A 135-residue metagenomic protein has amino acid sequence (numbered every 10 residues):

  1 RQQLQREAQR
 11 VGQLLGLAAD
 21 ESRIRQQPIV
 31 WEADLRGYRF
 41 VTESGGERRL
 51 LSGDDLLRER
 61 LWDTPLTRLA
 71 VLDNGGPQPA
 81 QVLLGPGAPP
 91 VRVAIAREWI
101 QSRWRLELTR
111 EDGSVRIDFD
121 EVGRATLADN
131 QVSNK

Functional and structural regions predicted by a protein language model:
R1-G16, D20, D34-K135: N-terminal helix-rich module
Q26-A33: A short glycine-rich, hydrophobically flanked beta-strand micro-motif that places a catalytic Asp/Glu for divalent metal
